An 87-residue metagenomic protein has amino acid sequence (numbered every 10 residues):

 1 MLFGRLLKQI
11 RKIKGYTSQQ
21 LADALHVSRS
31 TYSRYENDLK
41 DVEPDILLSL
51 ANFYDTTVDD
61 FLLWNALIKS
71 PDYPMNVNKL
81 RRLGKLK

Functional and structural regions predicted by a protein language model:
M1-I13: A short, Lys/Arg-rich alpha-helix, primarily the initiator
L6, T17, E43-I46, T57: Residues that mark the N-terminal boundary/hinge immediately upstream of a DNA-recognition element
G15-N37, F53: Short alpha-helical DNA-recognition segment
H26, D45-D60: DNA major-groove recognition helix of helix-turn-helix/homeodomain DNA-binding modules
L62-K87: Short, charged recognition helix plus adjacent turn of helix-turn-helix-like nucleic-acid-binding domains
